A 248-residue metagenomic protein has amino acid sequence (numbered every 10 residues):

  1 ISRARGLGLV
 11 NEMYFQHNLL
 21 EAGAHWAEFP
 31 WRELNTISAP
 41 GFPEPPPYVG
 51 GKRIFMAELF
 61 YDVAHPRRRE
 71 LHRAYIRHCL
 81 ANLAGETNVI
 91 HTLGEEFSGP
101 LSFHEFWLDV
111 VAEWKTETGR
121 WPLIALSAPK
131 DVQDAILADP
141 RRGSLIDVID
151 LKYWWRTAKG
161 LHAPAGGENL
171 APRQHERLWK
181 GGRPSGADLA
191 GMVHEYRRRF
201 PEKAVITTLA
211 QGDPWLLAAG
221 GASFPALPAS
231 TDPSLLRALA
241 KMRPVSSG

Functional and structural regions predicted by a protein language model:
I1-L137, R141-V148: Active-site mouth of glycoside hydrolases
E12, L151, L227: Short beta-strand and adjacent tight-turn residues that come in two discontinuous sequence segments and form the edges
L19, E95, F103, A158-A163 (+1 more regions): Generic alpha-helix signal with a bias toward terminal, lower-confidence helices and secondary-structure junctions
E96, Y153-W154, S230: Flexible loop residues that form catalytic and substrate-binding hotspots at small-molecule/glycan-binding clefts
G99, V111, G166-N169, R237: Solvent-exposed, non-transmembrane amphipathic alpha-helical segments
E113-F200, A204-T207: Catalytic-core regions of glycoside hydrolase
Q174-A187, M192-I206, A210-G248: Aromatic- and carboxylate-lined catalytic core of secreted/periplasmic carbohydrate-active enzymes
